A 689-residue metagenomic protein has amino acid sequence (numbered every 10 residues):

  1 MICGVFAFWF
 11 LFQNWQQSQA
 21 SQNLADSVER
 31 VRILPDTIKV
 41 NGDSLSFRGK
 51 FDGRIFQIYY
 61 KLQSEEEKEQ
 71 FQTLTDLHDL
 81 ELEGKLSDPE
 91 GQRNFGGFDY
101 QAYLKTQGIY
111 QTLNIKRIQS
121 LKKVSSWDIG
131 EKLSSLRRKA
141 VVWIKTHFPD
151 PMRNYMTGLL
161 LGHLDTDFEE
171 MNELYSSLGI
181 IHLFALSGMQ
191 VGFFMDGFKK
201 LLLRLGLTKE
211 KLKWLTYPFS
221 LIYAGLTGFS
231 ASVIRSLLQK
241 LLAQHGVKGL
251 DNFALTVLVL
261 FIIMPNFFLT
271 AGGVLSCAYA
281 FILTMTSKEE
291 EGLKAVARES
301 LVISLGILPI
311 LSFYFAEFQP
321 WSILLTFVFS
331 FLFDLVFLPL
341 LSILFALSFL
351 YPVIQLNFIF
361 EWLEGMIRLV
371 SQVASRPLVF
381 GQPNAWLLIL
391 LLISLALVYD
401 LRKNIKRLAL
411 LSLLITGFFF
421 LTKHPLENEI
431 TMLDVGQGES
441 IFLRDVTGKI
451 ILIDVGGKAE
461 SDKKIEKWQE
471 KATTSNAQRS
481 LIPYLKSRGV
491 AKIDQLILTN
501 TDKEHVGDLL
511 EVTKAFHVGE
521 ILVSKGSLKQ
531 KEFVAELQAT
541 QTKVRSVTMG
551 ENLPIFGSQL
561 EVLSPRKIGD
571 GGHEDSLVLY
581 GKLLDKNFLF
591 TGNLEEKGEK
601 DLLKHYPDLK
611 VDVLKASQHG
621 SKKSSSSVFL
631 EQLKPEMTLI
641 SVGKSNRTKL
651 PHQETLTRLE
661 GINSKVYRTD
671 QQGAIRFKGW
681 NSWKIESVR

Functional and structural regions predicted by a protein language model:
M1-A20, R30-V31, L205, M285-M432 (+6 more regions): Transmembrane helix-bundle segments that form internal channels/tunnels in multi-pass membrane proteins, characterized
C3, L113, F168-L325, W386-E427 (+3 more regions): Hydrophobic alpha-helical transmembrane segments in multi-pass membrane proteins
G4-H182, N476-P483, K492, G526-L528 (+3 more regions): Membrane-interface helix/helix-cap signal primarily in integral membrane proteins
G108-K240, Q495, N587-F590, E596 (+1 more regions): Aromatic-rich juxtamembrane segments at the membrane interface
I180-R204, A491-K514, S617-S627: Di-metal (Zn2+ and/or Mg2+/Mn2+) metal-binding site signature of metallo-dependent hydrolases with the MBL/beta-CASP
P265-F268, S371, L392-K492, Q538-K610 (+1 more regions): Core dinuclear metal-dependent hydrolase active-site scaffold
I497, K503-Q538, P635: Active-site HxH/HxHxD metal-binding segment of metal-dependent hydrolases
L498-T499, K503-V512, S564-P651: Active-site-proximal loop/helix segments of hydrolase catalytic cores
